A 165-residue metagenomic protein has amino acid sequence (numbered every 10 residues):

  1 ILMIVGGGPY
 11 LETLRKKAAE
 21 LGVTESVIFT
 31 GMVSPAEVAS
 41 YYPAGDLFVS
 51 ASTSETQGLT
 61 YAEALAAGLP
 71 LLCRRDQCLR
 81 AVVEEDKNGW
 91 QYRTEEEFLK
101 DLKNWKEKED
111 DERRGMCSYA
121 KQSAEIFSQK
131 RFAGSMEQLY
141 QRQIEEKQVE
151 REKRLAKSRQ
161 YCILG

Functional and structural regions predicted by a protein language model:
R15-V33: Nucleotide-activated donor-binding/catalytic signature segment of Leloir-type glycosyltransferases, i.e., the conserved
M32-V33, S40-G45: Short alpha-helical donor nucleotide-sugar binding micro-motif in glycosyltransferases
T53: Aromatic "clamp/platform" in nucleotide-sugar-dependent glycosyltransferases that forms part of the donor/acceptor
P70-C73: Short hydrophobic beta-strand element within catalytic cores of glycosyltransferases and related nucleotide-activated
E85-E96, K103-D110: Conserved acidic donor-binding segment of nucleotide-sugar-dependent glycosyltransferases
E112-I126: A short, well-ordered alpha-helix in the C-terminal region of glycosyltransferases
Q129-G165: C-terminal alpha-helical cap of glycosyltransferases
